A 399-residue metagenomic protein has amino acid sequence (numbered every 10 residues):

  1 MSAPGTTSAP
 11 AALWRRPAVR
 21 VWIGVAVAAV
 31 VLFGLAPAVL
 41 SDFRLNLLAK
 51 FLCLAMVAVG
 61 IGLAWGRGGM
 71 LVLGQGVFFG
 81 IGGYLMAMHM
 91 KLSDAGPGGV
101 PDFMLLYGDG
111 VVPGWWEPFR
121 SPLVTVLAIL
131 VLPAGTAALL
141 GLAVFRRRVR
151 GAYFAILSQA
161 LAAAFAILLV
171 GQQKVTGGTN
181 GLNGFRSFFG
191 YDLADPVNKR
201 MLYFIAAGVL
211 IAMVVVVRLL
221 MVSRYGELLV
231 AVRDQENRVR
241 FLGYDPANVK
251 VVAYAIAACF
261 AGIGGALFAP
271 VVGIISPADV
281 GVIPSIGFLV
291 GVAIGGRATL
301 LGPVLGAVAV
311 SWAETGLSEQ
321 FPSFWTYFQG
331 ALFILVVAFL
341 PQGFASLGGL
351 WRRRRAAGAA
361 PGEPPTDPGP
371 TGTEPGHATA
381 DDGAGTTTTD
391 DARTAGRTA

Functional and structural regions predicted by a protein language model:
S2-A399: Transmembrane alpha-helices and adjacent helix-loop boundaries
